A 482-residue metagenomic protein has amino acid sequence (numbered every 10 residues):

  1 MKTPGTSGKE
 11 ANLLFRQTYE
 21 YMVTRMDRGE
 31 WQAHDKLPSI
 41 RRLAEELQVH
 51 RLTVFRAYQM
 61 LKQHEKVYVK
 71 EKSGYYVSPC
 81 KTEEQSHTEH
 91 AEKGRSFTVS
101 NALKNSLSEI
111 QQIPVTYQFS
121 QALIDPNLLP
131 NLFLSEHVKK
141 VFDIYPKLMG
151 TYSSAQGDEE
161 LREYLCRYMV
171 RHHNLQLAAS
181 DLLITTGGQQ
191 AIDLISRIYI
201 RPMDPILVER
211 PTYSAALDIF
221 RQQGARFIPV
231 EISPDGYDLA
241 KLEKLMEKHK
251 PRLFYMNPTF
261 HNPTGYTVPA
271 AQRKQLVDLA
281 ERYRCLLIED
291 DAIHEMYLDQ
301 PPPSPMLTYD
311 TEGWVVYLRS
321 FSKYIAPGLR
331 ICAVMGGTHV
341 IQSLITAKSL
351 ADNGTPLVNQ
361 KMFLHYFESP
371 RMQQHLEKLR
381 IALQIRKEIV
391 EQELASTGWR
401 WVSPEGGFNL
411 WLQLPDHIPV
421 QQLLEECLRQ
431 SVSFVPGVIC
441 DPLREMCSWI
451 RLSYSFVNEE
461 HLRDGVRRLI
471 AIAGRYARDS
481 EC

Functional and structural regions predicted by a protein language model:
M1-K139, S349-T355, F367, R400-V402 (+5 more regions): N-terminal basic, amphipathic alpha-helical segments
V49, G336, W411-H417, F434-G474: Conserved PLP-binding active-site segment of the aspartate aminotransferase-like
V69-K70, L177, F434: Short beta-strand "wing" residues that participate in macromolecule-binding interfaces
K72, P302, T308-S343, T355: Active-site PLP attachment segment
L148-Y283, E295-M296, P301-Y309, I470 (+1 more regions): Conserved core of the PLP fold type I
L344-A351, F367-E391: Structural signature of PLP-dependent enzymes
I381-E391, W401-Q413, L428: Conserved glycine-rich beta-strand-loop-beta hairpin in the small C-terminal domain of fold type I
